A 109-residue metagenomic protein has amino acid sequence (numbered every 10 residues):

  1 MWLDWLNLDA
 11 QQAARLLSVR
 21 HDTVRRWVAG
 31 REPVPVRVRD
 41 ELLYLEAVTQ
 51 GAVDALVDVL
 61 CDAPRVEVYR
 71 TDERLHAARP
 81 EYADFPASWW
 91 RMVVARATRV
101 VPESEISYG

Functional and structural regions predicted by a protein language model:
M1, R15, R26, D40: DNA-binding alpha-helical recognition surfaces that contact promoter or target DNA
M1-Q12: Short basic helix-loop element that most often maps to the first helix and adjoining turn of HTH DNA-binding modules
W5, L16, V100-E103: Residues at alpha-helix termini
A10, S18, V34-A52: DNA major-groove recognition helix of helix-turn-helix/homeodomain DNA-binding modules
L17-V34: Recognition helix of helix-turn-helix/homeodomain-like DNA-binding domains that insert into the DNA major groove
Q50-G109: Helix-turn-helix/homeodomain-like alpha-helical modules used for DNA recognition and transcription-factor dimerization
